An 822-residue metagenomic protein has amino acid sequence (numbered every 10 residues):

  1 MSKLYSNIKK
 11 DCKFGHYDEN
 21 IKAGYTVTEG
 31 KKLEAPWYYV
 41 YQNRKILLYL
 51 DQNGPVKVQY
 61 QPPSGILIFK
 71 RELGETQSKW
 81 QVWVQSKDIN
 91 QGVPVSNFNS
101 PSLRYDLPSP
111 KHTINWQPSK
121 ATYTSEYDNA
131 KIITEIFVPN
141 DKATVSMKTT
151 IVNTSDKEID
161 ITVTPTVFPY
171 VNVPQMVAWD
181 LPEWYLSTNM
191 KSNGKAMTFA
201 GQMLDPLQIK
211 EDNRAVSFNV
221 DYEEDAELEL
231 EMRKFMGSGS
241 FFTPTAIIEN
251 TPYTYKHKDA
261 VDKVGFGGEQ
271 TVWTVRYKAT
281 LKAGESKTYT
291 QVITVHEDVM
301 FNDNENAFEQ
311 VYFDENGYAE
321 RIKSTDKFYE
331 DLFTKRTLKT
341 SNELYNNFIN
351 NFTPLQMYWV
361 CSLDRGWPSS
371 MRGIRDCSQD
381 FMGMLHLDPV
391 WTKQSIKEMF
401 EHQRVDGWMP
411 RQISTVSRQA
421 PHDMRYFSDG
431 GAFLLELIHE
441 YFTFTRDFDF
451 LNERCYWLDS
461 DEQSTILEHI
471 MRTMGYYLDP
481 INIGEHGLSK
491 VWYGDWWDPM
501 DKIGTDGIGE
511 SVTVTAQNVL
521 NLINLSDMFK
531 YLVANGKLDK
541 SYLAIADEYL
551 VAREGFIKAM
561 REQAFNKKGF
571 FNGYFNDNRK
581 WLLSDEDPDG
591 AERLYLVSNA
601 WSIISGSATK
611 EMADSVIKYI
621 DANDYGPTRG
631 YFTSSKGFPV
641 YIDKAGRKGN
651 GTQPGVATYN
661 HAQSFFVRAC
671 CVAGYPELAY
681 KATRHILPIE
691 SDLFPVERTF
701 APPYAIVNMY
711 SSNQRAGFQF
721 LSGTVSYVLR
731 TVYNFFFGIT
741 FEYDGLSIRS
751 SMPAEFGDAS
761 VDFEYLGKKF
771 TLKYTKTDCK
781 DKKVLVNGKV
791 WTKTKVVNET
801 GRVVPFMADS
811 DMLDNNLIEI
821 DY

Functional and structural regions predicted by a protein language model:
S2-Y25, K32-P55, S369-R372, S414 (+3 more regions): C-terminal capping/lid segments that line or modulate ligand- or cofactor-binding pockets
R44, H112, I159-I161, A279-E297 (+2 more regions): Short Pro-Gly-centered flexible turn/kink motifs
I46-T113, F199-G237, D326-L338, N342 (+4 more regions): Carboxylate/His-rich catalytic cores and anion/metal-binding grooves
K57-E135, T652-P654, F665-Y822: Non-catalytic C-terminal accessory modules of carbohydrate-active enzymes
E75, Y123, F137-Y253, N306-E330: Polysaccharide-binding surfaces and accessory modules of carbohydrate-active proteins
Q85, D376-C377, F381-H486, S511-T515 (+5 more regions): Aromatic-rich carbohydrate-recognition surfaces in CAZymes
Q91-T144, T243-V275, N350-P354: Extended, loop-rich substrate-binding clefts of extracytoplasmic carbohydrate-active enzymes
D331-M371, I396-S414, R472-G507, K558-Y659 (+4 more regions): Extended glycan-interaction surfaces of carbohydrate-active proteins
